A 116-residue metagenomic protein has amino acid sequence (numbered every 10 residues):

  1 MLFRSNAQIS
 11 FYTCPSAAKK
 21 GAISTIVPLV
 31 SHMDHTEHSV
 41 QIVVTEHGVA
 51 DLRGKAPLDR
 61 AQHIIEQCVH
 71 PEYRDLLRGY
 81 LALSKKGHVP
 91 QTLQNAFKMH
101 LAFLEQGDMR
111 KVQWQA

Functional and structural regions predicted by a protein language model:
S5-Y12, S16-A17, A22, Q67-H88: Short, solvent-exposed cationic patches
N6-Q8, A22, H38, L93-M99: Generic structural motif recognizing short loop/turn segments at the entrances and edges of beta-strands
F11-E46: A structural-propensity feature for long, helix-poor, extended segments
S24, G54-P57, I64, R78 (+3 more regions): General "foldedness" signal
H35-S84: A hydrophobic, small-residue-rich beta->alpha segment in the mid-to-C-terminal subdomain of diverse proteins
A82-A116: N-terminal charge/polar-biased segments
